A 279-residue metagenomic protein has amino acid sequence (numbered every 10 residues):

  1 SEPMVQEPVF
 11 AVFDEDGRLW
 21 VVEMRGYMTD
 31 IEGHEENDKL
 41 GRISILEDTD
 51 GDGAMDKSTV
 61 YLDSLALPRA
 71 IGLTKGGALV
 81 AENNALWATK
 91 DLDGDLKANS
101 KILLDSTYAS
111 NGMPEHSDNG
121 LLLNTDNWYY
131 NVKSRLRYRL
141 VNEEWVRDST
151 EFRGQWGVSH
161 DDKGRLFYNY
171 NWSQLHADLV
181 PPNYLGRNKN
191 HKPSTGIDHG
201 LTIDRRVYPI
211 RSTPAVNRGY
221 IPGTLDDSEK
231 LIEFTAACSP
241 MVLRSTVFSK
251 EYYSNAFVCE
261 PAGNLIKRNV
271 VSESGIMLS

Functional and structural regions predicted by a protein language model:
S1-S279: Beta-propeller domains with acidic blade repeats across secreted/periplasmic ectodomains and cytosolic WD/CNH propellers
